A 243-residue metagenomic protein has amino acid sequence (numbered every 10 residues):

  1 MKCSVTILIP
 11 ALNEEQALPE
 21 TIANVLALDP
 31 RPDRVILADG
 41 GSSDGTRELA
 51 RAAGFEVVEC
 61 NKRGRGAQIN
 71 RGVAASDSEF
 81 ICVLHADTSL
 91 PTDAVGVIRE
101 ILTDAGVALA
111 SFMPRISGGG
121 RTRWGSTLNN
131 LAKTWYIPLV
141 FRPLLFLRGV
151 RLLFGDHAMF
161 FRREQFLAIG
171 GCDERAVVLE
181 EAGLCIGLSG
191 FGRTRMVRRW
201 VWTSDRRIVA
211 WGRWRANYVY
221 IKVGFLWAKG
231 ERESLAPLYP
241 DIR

Functional and structural regions predicted by a protein language model:
M1-N24: N-proximal low-complexity "stem/linker" segments adjacent to membrane-targeting elements
N24-P32: Short, acidic, metal-binding catalytic loop of nucleotide-sugar glycosyltransferases
D39-R47, T88: A conserved acidic beta->alpha catalytic loop
C60-S76: Glycine-rich, basic loop-to-helix element that forms the pyrophosphate-binding segment of sugar-nucleotide handling
I81: Short aromatic/hydrophobic "clamp" motif used to bind/position activated sugar donors
D93-S126: Conserved donor NDP-sugar-binding/catalytic core segment of glycosyltransferases
F112-G119, L128-L152: Short, flexible, basic/aromatic active-site loop/helix in glycosyltransferases
V178-L184: Acidic donor-binding loop at a coil-to-helix junction in glycosyltransferase catalytic cores that engages
